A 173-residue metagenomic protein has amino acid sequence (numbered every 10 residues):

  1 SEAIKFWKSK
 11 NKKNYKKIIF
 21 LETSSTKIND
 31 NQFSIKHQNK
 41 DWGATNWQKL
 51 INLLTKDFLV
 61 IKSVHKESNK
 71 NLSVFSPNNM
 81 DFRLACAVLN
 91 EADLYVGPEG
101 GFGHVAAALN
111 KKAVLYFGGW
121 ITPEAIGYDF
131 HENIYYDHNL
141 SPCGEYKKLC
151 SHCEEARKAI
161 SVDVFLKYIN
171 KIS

Functional and structural regions predicted by a protein language model:
S1-A44, K70: Mid-sequence helix-capping/hinge segment at a functional interface
S1-E2, W42-N46, L84, R157-V164: Soluble or luminal CAZymes and related metallo-dependent hydrolases
F6, K49, L84, E91 (+1 more regions): Alpha-helical elements of Rossmann-like donor-binding domains used by nucleotide-donor carbohydrate transfer enzymes
F6-N11, W47-L53, I126-Y135: Phosphate-binding glycine-rich loops and adjacent basic patches that engage nucleotide phosphates, nucleic-acid
K13, T55-K56, K171: Secondary-structure boundary motif
I19-L21, F58-I61, I134: Hydrophobic beta-strand residues in large extracellular and virion-surface proteins
N31-I121: Donor-binding and catalytic core of enzymes assembling or modifying cell-surface/extracellular glycoconjugates
A107-S173: Nucleotide-sugar donor-binding patch of glycosyltransferase catalytic domains
